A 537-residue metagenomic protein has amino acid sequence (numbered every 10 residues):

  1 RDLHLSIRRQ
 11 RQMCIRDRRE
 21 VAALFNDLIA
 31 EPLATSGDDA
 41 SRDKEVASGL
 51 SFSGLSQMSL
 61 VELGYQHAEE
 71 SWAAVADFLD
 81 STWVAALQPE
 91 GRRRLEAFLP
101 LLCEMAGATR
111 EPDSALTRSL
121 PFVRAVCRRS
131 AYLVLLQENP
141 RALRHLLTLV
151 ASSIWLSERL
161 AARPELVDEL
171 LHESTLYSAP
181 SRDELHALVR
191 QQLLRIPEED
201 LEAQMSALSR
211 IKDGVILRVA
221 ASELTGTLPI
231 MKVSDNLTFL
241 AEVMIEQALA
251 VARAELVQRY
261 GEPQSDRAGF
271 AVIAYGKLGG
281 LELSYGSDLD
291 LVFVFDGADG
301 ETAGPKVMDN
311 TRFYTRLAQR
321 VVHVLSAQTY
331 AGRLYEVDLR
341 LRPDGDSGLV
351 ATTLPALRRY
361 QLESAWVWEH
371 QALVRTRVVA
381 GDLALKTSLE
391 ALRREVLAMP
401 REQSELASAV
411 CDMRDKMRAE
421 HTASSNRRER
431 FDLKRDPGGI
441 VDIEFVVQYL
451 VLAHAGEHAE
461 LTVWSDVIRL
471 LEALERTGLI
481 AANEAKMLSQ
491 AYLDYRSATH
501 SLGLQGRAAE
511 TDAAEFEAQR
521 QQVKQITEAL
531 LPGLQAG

Functional and structural regions predicted by a protein language model:
R1, R9-G537: A nucleotide- and high-energy phosphate-metabolite-utilizing enzyme signature
